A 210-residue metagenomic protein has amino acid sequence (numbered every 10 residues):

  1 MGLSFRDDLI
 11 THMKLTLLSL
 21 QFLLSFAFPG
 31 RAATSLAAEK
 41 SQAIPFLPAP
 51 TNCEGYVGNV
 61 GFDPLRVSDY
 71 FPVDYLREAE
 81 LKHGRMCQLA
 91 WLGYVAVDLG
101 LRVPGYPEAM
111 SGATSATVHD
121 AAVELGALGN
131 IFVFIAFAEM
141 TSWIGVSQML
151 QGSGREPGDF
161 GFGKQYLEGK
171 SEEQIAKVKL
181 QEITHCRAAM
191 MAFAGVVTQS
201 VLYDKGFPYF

Functional and structural regions predicted by a protein language model:
M1-H12: Short, Lys/Arg-enriched N-terminal segments with co-localized hydrophobic residues within the first ~10-30 amino acids
K14-Q21, F26-F210: Alpha-helical transmembrane segments and their helix-helix packing motifs
